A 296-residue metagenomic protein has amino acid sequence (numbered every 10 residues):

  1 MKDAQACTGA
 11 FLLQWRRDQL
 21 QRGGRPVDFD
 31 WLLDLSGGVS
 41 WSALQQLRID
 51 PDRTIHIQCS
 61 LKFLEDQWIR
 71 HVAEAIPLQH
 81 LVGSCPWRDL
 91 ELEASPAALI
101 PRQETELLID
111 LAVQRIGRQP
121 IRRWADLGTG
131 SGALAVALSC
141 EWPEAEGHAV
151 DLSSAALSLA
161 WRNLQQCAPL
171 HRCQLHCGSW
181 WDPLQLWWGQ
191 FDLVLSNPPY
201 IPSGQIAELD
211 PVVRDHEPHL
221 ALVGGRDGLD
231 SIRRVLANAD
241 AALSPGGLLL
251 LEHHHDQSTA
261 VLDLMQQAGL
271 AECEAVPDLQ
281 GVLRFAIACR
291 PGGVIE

Functional and structural regions predicted by a protein language model:
K2-I55, L64: A short N-terminal interaction module
L32, A75, T105, L134 (+6 more regions): Residue-level signal for inorganic ion chemistry
D34-Q114: Conserved AdoMet
L107-E208: Conserved SAM/SAH cofactor-binding pocket of Class I
A112, L138, V213, V235-A239: Class I S-adenosylmethionine-dependent transferase superfamily signal
Y200-S231: Mobile active-site "lid"/loop adjacent to the S-adenosyl-L-methionine
R226-C289: Conserved Class I SAM-dependent methyltransferase catalytic core
G292-E296: Flexible, glycine-/basic-rich loop-and-beta segments that form/coincide with the SAM-dependent methyltransferase
